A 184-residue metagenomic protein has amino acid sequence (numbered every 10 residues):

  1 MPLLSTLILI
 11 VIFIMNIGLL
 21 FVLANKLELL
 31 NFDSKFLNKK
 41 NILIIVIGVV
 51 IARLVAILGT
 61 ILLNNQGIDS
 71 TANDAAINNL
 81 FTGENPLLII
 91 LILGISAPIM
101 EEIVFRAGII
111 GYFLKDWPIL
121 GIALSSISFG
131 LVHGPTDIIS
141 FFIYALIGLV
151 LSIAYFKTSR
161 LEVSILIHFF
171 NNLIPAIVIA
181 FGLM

Functional and structural regions predicted by a protein language model:
M1-I8, G67, V178-M184: Juxtamembrane/transmembrane-helix boundary motifs at the membrane-water interface
M1-L27: Alpha-helical transmembrane segments in multi-pass membrane proteins
P2, T6, I10, S34-V46 (+3 more regions): Hydrophobic, aromatic-rich alpha-helical transmembrane segments and their membrane-interface anchor motifs
I12-L20, G48-G59, N171, P175: Alpha-helical transmembrane segments of multipass membrane proteins
F21-N31, A154-K157: Structural signal for the C-terminal ends of transmembrane alpha-helices and the immediately following loop
L29-A97: Juxtamembrane helix-loop-helix connectors linking adjacent transmembrane helices in multi-pass membrane enzymes
R53-L54, E84-M184: Transmembrane helix-loop-helix hairpins at the membrane interface of multi-pass integral membrane proteins
